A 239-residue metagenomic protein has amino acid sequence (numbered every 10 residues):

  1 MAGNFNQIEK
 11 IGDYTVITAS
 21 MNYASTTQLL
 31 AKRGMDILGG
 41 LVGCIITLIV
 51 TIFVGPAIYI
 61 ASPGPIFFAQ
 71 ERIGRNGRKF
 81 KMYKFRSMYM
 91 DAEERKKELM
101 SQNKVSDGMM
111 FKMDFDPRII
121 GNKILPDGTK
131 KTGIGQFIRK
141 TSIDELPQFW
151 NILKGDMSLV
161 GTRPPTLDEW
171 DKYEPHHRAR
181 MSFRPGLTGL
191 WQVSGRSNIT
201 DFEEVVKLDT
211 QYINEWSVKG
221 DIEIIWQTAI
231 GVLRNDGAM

Functional and structural regions predicted by a protein language model:
G3-L41, I66-Q70, R196, T200-V218: Glycine-rich flexible loop motifs, especially short His-Gly-Gly/GGXG/HXGH segments used as catalytic or interaction
F5-I8, F68-K130, T188-D209: Short, glycine-rich, amphipathic interfacial segments at transmembrane boundaries or analogous
F5-N6, T162, L167-R180, R184-P185 (+7 more regions): Cytosol-/stroma-facing membrane-proximal "stalk/adaptor" domains immediately downstream of transmembrane anchors
T26-R95, N151, V218-M239: A hydrophobic, helix-centered structural microdomain
L41, P56, P65, R75 (+6 more regions): Gly/Ser/Thr-rich helix-start
V50, K130, S142-I143, N198 (+1 more regions): Amphipathic alpha-helical protein-protein interaction surfaces
G108-F183, I224-V232: A short, structured surface patch at a secondary-structure boundary
